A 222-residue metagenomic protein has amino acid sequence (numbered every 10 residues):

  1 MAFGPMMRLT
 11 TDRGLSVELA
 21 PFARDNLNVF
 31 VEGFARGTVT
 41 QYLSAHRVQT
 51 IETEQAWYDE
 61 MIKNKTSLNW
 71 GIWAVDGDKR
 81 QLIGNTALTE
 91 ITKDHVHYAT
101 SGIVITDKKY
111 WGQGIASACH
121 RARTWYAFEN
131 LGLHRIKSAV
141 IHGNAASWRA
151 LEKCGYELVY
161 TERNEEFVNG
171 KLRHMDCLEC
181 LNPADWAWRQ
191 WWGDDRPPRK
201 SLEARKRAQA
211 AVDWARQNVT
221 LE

Functional and structural regions predicted by a protein language model:
M1-R36, N69, G77-E222: Acyl-donor (CoA/ACP) binding surface of acyl/acetyltransferases
G33, G37, M61-N64: Generic N-terminal helix/loop capping motif
T38-D59: Conserved GNAT-fold acetyl-CoA-binding loop/helix
Q49-T53, M61-K63, I105, D195: Juxtamembrane/interface motifs at transmembrane-helix termini
T53-W57, G71, T100: Generic beta-strand or strand-like secondary-structure segments
D59-G71: A short helix-loop-beta-strand connector motif used in the catalytic cores of GNAT acetyltransferases and, in some
